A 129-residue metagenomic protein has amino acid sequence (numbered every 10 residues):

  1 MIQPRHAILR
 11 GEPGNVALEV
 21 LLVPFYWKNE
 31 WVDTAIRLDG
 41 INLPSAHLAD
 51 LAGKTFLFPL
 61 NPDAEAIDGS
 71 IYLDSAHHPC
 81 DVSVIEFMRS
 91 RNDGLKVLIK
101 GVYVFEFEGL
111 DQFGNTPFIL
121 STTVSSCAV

Functional and structural regions predicted by a protein language model:
M1-A76: An ectodomain-focused feature that recognizes extracytoplasmic/extracellular
L57-S125: Acidic, glycine-rich flexible loop segments
